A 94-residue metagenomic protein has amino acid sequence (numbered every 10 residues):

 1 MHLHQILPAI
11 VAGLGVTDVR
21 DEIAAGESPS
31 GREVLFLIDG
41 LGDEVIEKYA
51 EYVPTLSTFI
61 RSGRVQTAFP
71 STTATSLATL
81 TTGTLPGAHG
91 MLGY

Functional and structural regions predicted by a protein language model:
M1-E33, G40-Y94: Active-site nucleophile/metal-coordination loop of metallo-enzymes that catalyze phosphate/sulfate and related
